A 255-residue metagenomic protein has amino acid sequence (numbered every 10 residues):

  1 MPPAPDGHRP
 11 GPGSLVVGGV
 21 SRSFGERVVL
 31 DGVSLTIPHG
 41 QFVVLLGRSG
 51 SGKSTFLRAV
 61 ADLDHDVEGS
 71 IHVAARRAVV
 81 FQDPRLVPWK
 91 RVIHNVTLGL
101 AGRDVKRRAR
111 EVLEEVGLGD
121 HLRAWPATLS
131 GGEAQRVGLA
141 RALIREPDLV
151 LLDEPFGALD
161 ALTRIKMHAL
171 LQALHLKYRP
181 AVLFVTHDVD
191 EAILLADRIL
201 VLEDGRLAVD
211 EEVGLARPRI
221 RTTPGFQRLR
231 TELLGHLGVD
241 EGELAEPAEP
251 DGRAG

Functional and structural regions predicted by a protein language model:
L46-R48: The feature captures the beta-strand-to-loop junction immediately N-terminal to the Walker
A61: Helix-to-loop junction immediately C-terminal to a conserved catalytic motif
D104-V116, E232: ABC nucleotide-binding domain "signature" region
W125-L129, E133-Q135: Conserved ABC ATPase signature
L139: Hydrophobic anchor residue at the start of the ABC signature
I144-D148: A short, proline-enriched helix->beta-strand linker immediately N-terminal to the Walker B motif in ABC-type P-loop
